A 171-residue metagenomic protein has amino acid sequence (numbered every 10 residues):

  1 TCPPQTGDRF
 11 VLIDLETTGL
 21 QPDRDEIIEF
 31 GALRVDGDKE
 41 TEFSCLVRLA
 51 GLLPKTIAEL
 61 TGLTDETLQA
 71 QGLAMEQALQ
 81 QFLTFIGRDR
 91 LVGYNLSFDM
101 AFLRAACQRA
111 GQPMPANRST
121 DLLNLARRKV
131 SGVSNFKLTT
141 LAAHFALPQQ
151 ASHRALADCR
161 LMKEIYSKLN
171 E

Functional and structural regions predicted by a protein language model:
T1-A116, S131-H153: Conserved non-catalytic scaffold segment of RNase H-like nuclease domains
P113-A126: Conserved beta-strand -> loop -> alpha-helix junction used to position metal-binding or nucleic-acid-contacting
N124-R127, A143, E164-S167: Generic alpha-helical structural context detector
R154-S167: Acidic, divalent-metal-coordinating active-site segment for phosphoryl/phosphodiester hydrolysis, typified by short
N170-E171: The feature marks non-catalytic terminal segments
